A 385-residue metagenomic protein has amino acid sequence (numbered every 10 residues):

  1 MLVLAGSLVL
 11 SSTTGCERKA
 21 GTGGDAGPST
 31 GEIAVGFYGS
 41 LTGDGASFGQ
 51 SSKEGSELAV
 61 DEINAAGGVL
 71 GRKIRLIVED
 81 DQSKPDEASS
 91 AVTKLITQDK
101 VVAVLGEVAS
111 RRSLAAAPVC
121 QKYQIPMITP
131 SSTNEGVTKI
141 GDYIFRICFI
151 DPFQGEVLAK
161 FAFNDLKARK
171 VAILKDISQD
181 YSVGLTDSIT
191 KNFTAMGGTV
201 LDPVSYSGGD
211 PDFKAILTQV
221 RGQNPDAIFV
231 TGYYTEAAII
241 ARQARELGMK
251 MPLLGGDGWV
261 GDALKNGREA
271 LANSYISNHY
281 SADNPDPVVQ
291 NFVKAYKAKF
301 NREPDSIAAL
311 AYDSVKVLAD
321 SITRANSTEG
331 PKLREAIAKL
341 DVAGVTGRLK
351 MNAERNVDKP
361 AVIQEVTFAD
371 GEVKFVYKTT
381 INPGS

Functional and structural regions predicted by a protein language model:
M1-A34, A65, T380-S385: Short, low-complexity disordered leader/linker segments with a strong preference for bacterial N-terminal type II
E17-P28, S47-E54, A66-T138, Y206-F213 (+2 more regions): Beta-alpha junction/loop-to-helix N-cap segments that form part of ligand/metal-binding clefts
P28-E57, E79-P85, V108-R111, L174-V183 (+3 more regions): Extracytoplasmic "Venus flytrap"
A88, I147-K170, V183, P211-K214 (+4 more regions): Hydrophobic alpha-helical segments within soluble ligand-binding/sensing domains
C120, L185-S277: Extracellular/periplasmic bilobed ligand-binding domains
I144-S205, A227, L318: An alpha-beta-alpha
A241-Y312, N326, V366-T367, V373-G384: Extracellular/periplasmic periplasmic-binding protein-like sensory domains
A298-A308, A319-V373: Segments of small-molecule ligand-sensing domains
